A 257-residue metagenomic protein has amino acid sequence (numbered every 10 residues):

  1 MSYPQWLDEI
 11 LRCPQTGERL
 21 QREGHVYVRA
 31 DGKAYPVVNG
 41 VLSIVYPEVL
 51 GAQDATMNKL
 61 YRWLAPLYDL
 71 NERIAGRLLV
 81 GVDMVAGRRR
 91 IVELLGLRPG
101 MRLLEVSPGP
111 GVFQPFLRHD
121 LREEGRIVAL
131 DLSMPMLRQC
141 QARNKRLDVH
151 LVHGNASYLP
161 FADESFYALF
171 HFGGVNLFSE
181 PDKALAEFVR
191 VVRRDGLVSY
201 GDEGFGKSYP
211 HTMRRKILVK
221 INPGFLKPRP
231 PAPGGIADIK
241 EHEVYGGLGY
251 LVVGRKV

Functional and structural regions predicted by a protein language model:
S2-K59: N-terminal auxiliary segments of SAM/dcSAM-dependent transferases
V45-G96, V112, F116, M136-Q139 (+4 more regions): Conserved class I S-adenosyl-L-methionine
R102-Y158: Class I SAM-dependent methyltransferase SAM/SAH-binding core
S157-A168: A short acidic, Gly/Pro-enriched loop at the edge of an enzyme's catalytic core that lines a small-molecule cofactor
A168-E180: A short SAM/SAH-binding and catalytic strip from SAM-dependent methyltransferases
D182-R194: A short glycine-rich, Lys/Arg-flanked "PGG" loop and its adjoining helix->strand segment in the class I
L197-N222: Conserved class I S-adenosyl-L-methionine
V219-I236: Short alpha-helix
